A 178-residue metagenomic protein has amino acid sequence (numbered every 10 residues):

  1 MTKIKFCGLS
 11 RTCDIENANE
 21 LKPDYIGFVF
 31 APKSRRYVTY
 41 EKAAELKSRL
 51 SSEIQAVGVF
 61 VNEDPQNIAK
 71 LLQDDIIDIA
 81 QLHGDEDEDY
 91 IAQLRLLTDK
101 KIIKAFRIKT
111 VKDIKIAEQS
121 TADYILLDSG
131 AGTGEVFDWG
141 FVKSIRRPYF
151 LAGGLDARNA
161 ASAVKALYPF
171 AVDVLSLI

Functional and structural regions predicted by a protein language model:
M1-L127, A131-I178: Conserved N-terminal beta1-alpha1 strand-loop-helix module at the mouth
